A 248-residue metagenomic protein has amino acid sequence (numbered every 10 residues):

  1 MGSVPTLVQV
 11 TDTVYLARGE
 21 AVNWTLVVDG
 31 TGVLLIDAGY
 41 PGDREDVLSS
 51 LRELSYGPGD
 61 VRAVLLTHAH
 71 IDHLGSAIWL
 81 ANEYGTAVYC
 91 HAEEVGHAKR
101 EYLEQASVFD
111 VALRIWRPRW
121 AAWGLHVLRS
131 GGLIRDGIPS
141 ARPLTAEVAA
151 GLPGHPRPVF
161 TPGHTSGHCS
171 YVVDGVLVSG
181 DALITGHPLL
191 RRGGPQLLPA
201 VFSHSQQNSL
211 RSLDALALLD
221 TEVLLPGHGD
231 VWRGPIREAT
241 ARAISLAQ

Functional and structural regions predicted by a protein language model:
S3-L54, S170-A182: Conserved beta-strand hairpin/beta-sheet module of binuclear metal-dependent hydrolase folds, prominently
V10, E83-Y84, D220: Short, structured coil segments at secondary-structure junctions
L34-I36, L65, V88, L177-S179 (+1 more regions): Residue-level marker for buried hydrophobic side chains located in beta-strands that build the well-ordered beta-sheet
Y40-G42, S130-R135, G151, H155-P162 (+1 more regions): Metallo-beta-lactamase
R44-V95: Active-site metal-binding motif and surrounding structural segment of the metallo-beta-lactamase
A92-V108, V176-H187: Short, solvent-exposed beta-strand-terminating loops
V95-V159, H204, N208-T221: Metallo-beta-lactamase
V231-Q248: Binuclear metal-ion centers of metallo-dependent hydrolases, dominated by the metallo-beta-lactamase
